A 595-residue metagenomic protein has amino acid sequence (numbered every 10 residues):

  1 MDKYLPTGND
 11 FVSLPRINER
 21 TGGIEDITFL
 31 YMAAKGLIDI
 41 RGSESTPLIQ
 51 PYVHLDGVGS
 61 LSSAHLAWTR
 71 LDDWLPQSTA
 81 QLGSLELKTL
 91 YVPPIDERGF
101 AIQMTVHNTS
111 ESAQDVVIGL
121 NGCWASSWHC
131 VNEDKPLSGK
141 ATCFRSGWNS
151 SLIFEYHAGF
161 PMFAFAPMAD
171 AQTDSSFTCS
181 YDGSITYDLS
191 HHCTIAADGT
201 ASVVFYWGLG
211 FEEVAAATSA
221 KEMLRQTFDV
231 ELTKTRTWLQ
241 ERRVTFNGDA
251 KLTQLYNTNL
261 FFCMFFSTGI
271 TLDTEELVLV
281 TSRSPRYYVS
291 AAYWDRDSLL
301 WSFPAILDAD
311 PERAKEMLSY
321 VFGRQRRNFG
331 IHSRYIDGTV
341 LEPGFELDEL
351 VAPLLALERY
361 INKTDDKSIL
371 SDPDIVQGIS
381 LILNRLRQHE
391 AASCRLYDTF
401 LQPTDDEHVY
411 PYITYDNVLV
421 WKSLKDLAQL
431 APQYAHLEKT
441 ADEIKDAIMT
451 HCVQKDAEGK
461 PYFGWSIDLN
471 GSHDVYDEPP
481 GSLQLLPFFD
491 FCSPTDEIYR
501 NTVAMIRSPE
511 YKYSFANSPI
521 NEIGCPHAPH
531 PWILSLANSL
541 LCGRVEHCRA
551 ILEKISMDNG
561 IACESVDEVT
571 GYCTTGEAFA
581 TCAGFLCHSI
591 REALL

Functional and structural regions predicted by a protein language model:
M1-D56, L75: Beta-strand-rich N-terminal accessory domains
E86, V92-G99, Q103-A291: Acidic/polar, glycine-enriched structural segments that form the non-catalytic walls/loops of the carbohydrate-binding
S202, Y206-S219, Y287-Y288, S333-R334 (+4 more regions): The feature captures the catalytic groove of carbohydrate-active enzymes
R242-F246, F262, S298-P311, A352-I369 (+4 more regions): Well-ordered alpha-helical scaffold segments within catalytic/enzyme domains
N259-T271, A309-H332, D374-R395, K439-G459 (+2 more regions): Long, well-ordered core segments of solenoidal/helical folds
Y288-A392, N417, E577-L595: Aromatic-rich carbohydrate-recognition surfaces in CAZymes
A291-D295, L381, A391-A392, Y410-L419 (+1 more regions): Extended ligand-binding clefts on enzyme/binding-domain cores
Y335-G338, P519-I523, A550-A583: C-terminal catalytic domain of Rieske-type non-heme iron oxygenases
